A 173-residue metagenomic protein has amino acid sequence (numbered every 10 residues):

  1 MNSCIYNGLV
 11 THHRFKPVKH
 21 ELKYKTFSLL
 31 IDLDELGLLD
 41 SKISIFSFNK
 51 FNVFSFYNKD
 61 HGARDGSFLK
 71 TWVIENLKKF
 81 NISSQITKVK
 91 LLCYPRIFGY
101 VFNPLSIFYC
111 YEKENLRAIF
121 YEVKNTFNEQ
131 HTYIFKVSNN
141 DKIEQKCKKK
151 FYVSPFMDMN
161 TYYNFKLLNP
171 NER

Functional and structural regions predicted by a protein language model:
M1-R173: Mature, function-bearing regions of proteins
